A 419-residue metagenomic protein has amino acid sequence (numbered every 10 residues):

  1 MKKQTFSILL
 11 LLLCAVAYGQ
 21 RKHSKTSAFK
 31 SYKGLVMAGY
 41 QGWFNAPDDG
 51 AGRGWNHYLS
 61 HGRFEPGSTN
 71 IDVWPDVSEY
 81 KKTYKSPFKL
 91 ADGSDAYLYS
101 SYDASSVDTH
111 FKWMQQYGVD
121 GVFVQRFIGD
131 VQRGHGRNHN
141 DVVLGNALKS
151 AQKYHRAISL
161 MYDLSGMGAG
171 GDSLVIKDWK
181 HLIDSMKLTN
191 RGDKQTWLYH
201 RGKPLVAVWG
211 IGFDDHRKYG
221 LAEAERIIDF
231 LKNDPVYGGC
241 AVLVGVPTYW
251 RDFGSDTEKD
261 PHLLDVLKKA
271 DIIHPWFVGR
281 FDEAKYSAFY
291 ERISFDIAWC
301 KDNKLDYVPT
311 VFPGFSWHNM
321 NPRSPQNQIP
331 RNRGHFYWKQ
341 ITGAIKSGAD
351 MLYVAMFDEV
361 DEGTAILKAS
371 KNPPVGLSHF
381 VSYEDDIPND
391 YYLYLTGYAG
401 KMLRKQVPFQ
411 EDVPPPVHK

Functional and structural regions predicted by a protein language model:
M1-K22: Bacterial Sec-dependent N-terminal signal peptides
R21-K419: Glycan-processing catalytic domains of CAZymes
